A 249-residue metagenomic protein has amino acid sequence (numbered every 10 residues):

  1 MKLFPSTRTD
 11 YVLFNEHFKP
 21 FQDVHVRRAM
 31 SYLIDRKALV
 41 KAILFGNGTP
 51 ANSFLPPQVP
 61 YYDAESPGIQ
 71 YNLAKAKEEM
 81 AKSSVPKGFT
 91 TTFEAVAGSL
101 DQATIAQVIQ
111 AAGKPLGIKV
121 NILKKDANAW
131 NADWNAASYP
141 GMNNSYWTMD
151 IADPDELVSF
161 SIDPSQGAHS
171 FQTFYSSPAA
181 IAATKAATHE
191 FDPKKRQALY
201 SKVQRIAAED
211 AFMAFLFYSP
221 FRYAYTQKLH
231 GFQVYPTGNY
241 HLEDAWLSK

Functional and structural regions predicted by a protein language model:
M1-F4, D10-L13, Y32-L33, V40-K41 (+5 more regions): Structural recognition of the beta-strand scaffold that forms the well-ordered cores of secreted hydrolase catalytic
M1-S6, L13-D23, V59-K75, S83-V85 (+3 more regions): Short, solvent-exposed loop/beta-turn-alpha elements that line the ligand-binding surface or hinge of extracytoplasmic
K2, Q22-A111, P115, S176 (+4 more regions): Append "and occasionally in soluble cytosolic enzymes with long acidic Gly/Pro-rich linkers
R8, G46-T49, W147-D150, F217-R222: Short, solvent-exposed turn/loop segments enriched in Gly/Ser/Thr/Pro and often Arg
K41, K82-D101, G141-Y146, E190-Q227: Bilobed periplasmic-binding protein-like "clamshell/Venus-flytrap" ligand-binding domains
A111-D163, L199: Periplasmic binding protein-like
